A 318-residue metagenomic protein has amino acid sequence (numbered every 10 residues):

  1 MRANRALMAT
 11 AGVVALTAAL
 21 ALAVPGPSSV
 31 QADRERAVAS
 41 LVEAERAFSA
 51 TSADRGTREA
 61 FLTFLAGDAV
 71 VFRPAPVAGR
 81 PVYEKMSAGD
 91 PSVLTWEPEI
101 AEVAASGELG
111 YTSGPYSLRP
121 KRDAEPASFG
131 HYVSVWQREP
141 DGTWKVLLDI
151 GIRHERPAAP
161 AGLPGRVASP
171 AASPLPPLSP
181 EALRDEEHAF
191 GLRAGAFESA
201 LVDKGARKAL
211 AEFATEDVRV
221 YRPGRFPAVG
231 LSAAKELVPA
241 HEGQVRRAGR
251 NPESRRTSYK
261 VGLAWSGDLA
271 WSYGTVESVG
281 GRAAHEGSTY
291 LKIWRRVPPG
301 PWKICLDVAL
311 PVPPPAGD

Functional and structural regions predicted by a protein language model:
M1-R5: N-terminal secretory signal peptides that target proteins for export/translocation
T10-A21: Bacterial N-terminal signal peptides
A23-F64, E155-E216: Short, low-complexity N-terminal intrinsically disordered segments enriched in polar/charged residues
V24-G26, A127-V167, G287-P313: Short beta-strand edge/turn micro-motifs at domain boundaries
E35-V42, G56-E108, A127, R207-D268 (+1 more regions): A solvent-exposed, acidic/Ser-Thr-rich amphipathic alpha-helical stretch
F48, W96, L109-S113, V133-W136 (+7 more regions): Short, structured motif recognition centered on aromatic/hydrophobic residues
Y83-S87, P98-V103, P115-L118, H131-R138 (+6 more regions): Hydrophobic/aromatic beta-strand elements that line small-molecule binding cavities or substrate pockets in beta-rich
R119-K121, E155, V279-G280, V312-P314: Sequence/structural signature of outer-membrane beta-barrel proteins
